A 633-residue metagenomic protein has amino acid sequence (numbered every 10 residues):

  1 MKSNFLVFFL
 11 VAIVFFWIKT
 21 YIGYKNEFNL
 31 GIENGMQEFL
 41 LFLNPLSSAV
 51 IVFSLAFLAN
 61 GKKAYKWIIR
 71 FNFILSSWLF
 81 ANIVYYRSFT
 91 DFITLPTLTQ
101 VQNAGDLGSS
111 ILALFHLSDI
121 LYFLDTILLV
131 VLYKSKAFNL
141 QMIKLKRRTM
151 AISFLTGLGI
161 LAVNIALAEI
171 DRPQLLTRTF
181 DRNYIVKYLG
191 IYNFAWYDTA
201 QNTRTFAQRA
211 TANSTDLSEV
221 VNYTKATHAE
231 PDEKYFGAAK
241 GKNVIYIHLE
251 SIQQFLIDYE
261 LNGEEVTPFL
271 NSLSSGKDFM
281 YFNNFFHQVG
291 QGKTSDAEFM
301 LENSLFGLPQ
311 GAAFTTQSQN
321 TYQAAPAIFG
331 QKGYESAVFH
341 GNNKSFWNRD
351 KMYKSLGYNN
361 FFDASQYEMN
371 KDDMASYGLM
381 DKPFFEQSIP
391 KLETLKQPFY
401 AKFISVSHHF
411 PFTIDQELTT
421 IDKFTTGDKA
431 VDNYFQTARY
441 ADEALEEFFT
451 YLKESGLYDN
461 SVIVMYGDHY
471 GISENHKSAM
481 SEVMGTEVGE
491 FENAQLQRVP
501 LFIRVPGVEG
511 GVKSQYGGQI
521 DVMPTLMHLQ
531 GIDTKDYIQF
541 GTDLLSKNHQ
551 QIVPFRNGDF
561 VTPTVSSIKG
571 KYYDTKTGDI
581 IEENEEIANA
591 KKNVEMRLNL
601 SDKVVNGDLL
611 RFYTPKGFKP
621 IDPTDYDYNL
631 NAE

Functional and structural regions predicted by a protein language model:
M1-T199: Transmembrane and membrane-interface helices of multi-pass, inner-membrane envelope-modifying transferases
L6-Q37, L112-L114, K136-I143, A200-E230 (+3 more regions): Short secondary-structure boundary segments
I18, L55, A104, I111 (+5 more regions): Generic structural signal of hydrophobic/aromatic residues within well-ordered alpha-helices of folded domains
Q37, K62, L95-G105, T215-S218 (+5 more regions): Generic alpha-helical secondary structure signal
P96-Q102, F115, A212-T215, G517 (+1 more regions): Short coil/turn linker and secondary-structure boundary residues
N164-G241: Membrane-interface segments at or immediately adjacent to transmembrane helices that form the boundary between
T224-E633: Solvent-exposed soluble domains appended to multi-pass membrane proteins
